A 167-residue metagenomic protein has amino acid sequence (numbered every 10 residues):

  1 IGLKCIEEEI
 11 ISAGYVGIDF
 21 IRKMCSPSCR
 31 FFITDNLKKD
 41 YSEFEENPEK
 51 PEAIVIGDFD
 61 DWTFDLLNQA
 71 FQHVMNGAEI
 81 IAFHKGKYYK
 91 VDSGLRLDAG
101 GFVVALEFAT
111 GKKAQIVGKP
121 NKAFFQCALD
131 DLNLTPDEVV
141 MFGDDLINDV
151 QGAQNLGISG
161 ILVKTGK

Functional and structural regions predicted by a protein language model:
I1-E7, I11-Y15: Alpha-helical substrate-recognition element adjacent to the catalytic core
K4-C5, C25-P27, L134-D137: Short helix-loop-beta connector
R30, A53-G57, I81, F142: Structural motif
E43-E52: Short acidic low-complexity segments
P48, D58, F64-K85: A short, gly/pro- and small-residue-rich
N76-A105: Histidine/lysine/aspartate-rich catalytic loop segments that bind and position anionic ligands
A114-D149: Conserved Lys-Pro-Asp/Glu-containing loop-to-beta segment of HAD-superfamily phosphomonoesterases, centered on
M141-K167: Acidic, Mg2+-coordinating phosphoryl-transfer loop and its flanking beta/alpha structural elements, shared across
